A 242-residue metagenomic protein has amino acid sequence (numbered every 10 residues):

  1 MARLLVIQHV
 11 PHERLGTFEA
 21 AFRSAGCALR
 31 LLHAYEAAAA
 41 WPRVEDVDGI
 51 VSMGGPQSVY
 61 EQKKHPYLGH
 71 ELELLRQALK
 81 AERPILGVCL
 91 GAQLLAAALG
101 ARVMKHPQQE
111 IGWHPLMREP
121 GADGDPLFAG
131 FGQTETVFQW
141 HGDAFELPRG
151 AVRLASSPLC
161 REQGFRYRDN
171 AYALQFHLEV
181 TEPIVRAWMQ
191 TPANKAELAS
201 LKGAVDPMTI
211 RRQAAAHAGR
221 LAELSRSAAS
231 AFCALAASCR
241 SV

Functional and structural regions predicted by a protein language model:
M1-L5: Extreme N-terminal starter segment of soluble prokaryotic enzymes
I7-H9, A34, L90: Cofactor-binding loop segments of dinucleotide-utilizing enzymes, especially the Rossmann-like FAD- and NAD(P)+-binding
E13-T17: Short N-terminal binding/cap micro-motifs at the start of the first secondary-structure element
E19-L86: Flexible gly/pro-rich beta->alpha loop and the following alpha-helix that scaffold active-site loops
A78-R102: Catalytic nucleophile loop
L99-I184: Pocket-forming structural segment of enzyme catalytic cores
V180-V242: Acyltransferase
